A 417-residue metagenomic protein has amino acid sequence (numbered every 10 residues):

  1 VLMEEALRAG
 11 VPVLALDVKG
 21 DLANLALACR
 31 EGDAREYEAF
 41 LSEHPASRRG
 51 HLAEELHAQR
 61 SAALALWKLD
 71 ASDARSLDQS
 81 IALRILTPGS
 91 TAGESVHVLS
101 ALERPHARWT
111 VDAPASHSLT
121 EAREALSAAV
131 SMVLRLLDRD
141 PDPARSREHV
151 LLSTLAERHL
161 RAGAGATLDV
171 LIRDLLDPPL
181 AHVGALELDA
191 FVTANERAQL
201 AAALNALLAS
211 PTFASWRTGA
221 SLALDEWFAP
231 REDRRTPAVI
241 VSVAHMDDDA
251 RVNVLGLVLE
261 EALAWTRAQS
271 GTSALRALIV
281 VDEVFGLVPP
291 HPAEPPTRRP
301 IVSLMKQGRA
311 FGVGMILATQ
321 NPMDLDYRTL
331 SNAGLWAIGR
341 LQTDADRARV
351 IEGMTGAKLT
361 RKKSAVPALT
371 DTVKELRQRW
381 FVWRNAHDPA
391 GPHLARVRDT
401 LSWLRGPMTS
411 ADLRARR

Functional and structural regions predicted by a protein language model:
V1-L7, V13, G314-A318, W336-A337: Conserved catalytic-core segments centered on acid/base and nucleophilic motifs
M3-V13, G20-Y37, S42, A46-S47 (+1 more regions): P-loop NTPase motor domains
D17, D21, D282, D324 (+1 more regions): Acidic side chains
D17-V18, S242-H245, E283, V288-H291 (+4 more regions): Active-site proximal loops enriched in glycine and acidic residues that flank catalytic Cys/His/Asp and coordinate
A26-S72, P296-S410, R414: Conserved ATP-driven motor cores of ASCE-family P-loop NTPases powering translocation/secretion/packaging/pilus
